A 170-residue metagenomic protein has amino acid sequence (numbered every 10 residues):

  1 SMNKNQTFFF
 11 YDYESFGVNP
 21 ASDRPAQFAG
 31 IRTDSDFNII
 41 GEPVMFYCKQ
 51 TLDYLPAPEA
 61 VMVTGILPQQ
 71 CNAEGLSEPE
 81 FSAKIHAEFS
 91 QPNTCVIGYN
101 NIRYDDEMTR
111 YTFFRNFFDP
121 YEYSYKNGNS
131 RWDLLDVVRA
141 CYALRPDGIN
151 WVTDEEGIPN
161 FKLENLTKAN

Functional and structural regions predicted by a protein language model:
S1-Y13: N-terminal accessory regions of nucleic-acid-interacting proteins
Q6-T7, A21-F28, R32-I66, F89-N170: Metal-dependent phosphoesterase core characteristic of DEDDh/y 3'-5' exonuclease domains
D12-E14, Q27, C48, D53 (+2 more regions): Mixed-charge, polar/low-complexity N-terminal
Y13-A21: Short acidic, Gly/Ser-rich segments with clustered Asp/Glu that frequently serve as metal-coordination loops in enzyme
G17, K84-E88: A generic secondary-structure signal
M62-K84: Metal-dependent phosphoesterase signature
